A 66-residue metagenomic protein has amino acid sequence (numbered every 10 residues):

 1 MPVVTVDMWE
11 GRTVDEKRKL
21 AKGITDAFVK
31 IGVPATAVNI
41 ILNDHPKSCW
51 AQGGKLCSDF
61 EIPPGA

Functional and structural regions predicted by a protein language model:
P2-A66: A domain-level signal for the structural core that forms small-molecule/cofactor-binding pockets and catalytic centers
